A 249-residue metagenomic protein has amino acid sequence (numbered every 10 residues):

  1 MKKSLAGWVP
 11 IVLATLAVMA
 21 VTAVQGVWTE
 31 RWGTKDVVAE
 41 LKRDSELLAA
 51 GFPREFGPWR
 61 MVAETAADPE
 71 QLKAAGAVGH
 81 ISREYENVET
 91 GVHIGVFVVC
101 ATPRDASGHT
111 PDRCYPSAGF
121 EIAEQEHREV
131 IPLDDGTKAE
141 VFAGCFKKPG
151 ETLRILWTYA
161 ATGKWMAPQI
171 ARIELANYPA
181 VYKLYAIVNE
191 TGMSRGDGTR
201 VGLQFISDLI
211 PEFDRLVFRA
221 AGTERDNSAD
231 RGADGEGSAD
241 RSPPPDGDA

Functional and structural regions predicted by a protein language model:
M1-G7: Short, Lys/Arg-rich N-terminal segment immediately upstream of the first membrane anchor
G7-R31, H127-D240, G247-A249: A short, solvent-exposed beta-edge/loop patch
T29-E46: Alpha-helical transmembrane signal-anchor/signal-peptide segments
L47, H109-R113, L216, A220: N-terminal soluble domains immediately following signal/targeting peptides that reside in extracytoplasmic
L48-A63: Amphipathic alpha-helical segments
G57, V92, A180-Y182: A generic secondary-structure signal marking the coil-to-beta-strand transition
R60-L175: Short, solvent-exposed recognition patches
